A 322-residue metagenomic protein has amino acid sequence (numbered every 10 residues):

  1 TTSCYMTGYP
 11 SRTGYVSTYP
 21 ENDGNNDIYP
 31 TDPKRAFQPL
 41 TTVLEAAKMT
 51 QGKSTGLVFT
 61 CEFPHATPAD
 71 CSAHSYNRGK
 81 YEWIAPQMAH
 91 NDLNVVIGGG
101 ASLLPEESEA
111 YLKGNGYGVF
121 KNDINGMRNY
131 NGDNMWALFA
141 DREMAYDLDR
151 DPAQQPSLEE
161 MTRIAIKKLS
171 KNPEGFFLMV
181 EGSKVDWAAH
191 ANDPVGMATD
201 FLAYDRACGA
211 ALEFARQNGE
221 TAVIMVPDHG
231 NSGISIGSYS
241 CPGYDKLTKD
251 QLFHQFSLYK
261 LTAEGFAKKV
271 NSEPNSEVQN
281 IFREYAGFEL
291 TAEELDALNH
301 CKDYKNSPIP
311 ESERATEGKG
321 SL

Functional and structural regions predicted by a protein language model:
T1-G79: Active-site nucleophile/metal-coordination loop of metallo-enzymes that catalyze phosphate/sulfate and related
T1-S3, H65-L322: A post-motif C-terminal structural segment
